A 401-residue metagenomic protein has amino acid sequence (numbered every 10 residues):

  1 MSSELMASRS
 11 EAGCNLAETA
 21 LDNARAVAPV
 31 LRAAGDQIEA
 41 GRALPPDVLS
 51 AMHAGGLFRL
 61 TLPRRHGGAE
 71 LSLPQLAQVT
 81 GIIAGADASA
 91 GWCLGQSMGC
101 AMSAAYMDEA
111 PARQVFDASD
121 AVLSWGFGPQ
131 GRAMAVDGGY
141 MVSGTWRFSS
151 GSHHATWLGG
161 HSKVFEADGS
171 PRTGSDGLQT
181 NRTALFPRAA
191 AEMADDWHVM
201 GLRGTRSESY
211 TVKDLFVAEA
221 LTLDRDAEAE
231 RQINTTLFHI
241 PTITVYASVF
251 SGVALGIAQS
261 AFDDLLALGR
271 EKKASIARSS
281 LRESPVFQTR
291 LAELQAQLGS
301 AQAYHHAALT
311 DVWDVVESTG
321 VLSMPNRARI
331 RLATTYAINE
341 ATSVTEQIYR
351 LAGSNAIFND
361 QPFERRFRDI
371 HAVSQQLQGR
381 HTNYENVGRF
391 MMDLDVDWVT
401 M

Functional and structural regions predicted by a protein language model:
M1-D22, A26, T400-M401: Basic/polar N-terminal segments that are highly enriched at the extreme N-terminus, encompassing both cleavable
R25, G256, A292-G299, R331 (+3 more regions): Generic structural signal for well-ordered, non-transmembrane alpha-helical segments in soluble/cytosolic regions
R32, D36-E39, S300-A333, Y349-I357: C-terminal helix-coil-helix/basic helical segment that borders enzyme active sites and/or dimer interfaces and provides
P46-A54, R59-T156, E166, S170-L178: Glycine-rich flavin
L49-S50, S279-P285, D314-R331, S354-A372: Charge-rich, acidic-biased intrinsically disordered regions
G139-D214: FAD-binding subdomain of flavoenzyme oxidoreductases
M200-L298: Glycine-rich beta->alpha junctions and the first turn(s) of the following alpha-helix
A352-M401: Glycine-rich phosphate/cofactor-binding loops in nucleotide/flavin-utilizing enzymes
